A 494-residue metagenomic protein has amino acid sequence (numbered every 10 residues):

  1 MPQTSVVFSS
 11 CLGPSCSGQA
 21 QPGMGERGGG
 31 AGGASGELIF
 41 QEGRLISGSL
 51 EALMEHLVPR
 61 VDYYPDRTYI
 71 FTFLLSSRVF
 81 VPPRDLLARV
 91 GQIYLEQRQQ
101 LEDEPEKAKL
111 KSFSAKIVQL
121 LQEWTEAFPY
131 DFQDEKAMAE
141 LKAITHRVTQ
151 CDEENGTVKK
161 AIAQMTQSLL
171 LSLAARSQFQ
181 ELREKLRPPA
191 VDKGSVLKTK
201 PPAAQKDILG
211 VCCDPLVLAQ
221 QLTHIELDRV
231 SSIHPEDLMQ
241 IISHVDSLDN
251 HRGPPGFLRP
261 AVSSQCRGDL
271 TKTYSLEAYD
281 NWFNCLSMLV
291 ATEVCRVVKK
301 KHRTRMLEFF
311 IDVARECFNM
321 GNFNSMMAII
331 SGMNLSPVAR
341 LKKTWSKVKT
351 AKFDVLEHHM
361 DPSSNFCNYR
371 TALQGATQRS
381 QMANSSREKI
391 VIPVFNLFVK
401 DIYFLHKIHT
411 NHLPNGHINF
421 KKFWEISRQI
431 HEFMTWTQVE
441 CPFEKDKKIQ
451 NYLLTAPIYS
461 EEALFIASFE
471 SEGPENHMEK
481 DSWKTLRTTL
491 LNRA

Functional and structural regions predicted by a protein language model:
M1-A494: Eukaryotic small-GTPase/lipid signaling interfaces
